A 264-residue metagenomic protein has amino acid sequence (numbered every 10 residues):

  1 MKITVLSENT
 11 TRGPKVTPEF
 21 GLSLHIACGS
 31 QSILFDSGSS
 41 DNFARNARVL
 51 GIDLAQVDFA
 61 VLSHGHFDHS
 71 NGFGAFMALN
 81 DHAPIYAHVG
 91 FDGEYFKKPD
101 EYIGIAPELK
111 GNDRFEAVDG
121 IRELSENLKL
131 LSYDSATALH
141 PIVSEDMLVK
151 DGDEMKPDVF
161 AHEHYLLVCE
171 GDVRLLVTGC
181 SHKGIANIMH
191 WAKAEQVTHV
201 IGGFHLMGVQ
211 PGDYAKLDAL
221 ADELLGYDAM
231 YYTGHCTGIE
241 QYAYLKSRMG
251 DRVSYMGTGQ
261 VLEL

Functional and structural regions predicted by a protein language model:
M1-P14, S144-P157, H205-G212: Glycine-rich phosphate-binding "P-loop"
K2-L50, V159, E163-V177, H199: Conserved beta-strand hairpin/beta-sheet module of binuclear metal-dependent hydrolase folds, prominently
E8-T10, S37-S40, G65, G90-F91 (+4 more regions): Active-site metal-binding loops of divalent metal-dependent hydrolases
P14-T17, K97-D100, P211-A215: Short, solvent-exposed loop/turn segments at secondary-structure boundaries
I33-F35, L124-Y133, L175-T178: Short hydrophobic-aromatic micro-motifs
N42-G90, K193-H199: Active-site metal-binding motif and surrounding structural segment of the metallo-beta-lactamase
H66-H69, V159-Y165, C169-T258: Cap/insert and terminal regions of metallo-dependent hydrolase folds
F91-H164, S254-L264: Metallo-beta-lactamase
